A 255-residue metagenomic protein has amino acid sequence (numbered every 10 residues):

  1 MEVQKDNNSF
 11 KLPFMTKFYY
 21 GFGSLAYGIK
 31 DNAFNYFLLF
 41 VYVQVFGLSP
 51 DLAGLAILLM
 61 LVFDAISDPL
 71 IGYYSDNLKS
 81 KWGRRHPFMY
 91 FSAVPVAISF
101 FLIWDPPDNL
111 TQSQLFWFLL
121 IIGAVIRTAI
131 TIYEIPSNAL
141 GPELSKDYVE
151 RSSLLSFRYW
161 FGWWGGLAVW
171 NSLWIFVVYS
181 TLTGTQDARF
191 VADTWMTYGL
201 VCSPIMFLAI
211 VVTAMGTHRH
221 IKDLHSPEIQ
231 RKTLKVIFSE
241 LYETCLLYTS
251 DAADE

Functional and structural regions predicted by a protein language model:
E2-S250: Membrane-embedded alpha-helical bundles of multi-pass transporters/translocases, especially carrier/permease families
D251-E255: A short, hydrophobic C-terminal helix/tail in secreted or cell-surface proteins
